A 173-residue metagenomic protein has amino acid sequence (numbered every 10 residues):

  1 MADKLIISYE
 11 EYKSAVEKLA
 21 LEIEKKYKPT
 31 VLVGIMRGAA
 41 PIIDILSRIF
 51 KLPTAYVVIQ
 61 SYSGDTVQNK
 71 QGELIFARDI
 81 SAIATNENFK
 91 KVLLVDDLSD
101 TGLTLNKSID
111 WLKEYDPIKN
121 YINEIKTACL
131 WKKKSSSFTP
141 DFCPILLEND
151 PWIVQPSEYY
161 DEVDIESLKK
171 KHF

Functional and structural regions predicted by a protein language model:
M1-F173: PRPP-associated nucleotide enzymes
